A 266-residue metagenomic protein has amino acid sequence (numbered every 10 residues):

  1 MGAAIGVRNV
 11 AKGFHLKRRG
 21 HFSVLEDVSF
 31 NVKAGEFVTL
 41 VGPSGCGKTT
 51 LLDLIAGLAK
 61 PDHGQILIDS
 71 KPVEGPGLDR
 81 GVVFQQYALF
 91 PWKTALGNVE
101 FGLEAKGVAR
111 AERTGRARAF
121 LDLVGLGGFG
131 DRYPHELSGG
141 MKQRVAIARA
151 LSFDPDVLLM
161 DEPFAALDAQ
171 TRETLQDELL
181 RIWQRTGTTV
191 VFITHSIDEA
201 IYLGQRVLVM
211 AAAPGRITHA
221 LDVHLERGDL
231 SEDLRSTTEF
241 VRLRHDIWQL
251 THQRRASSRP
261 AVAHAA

Functional and structural regions predicted by a protein language model:
V41-P43: The feature captures the beta-strand-to-loop junction immediately N-terminal to the Walker
A56: Helix-to-loop junction immediately C-terminal to a conserved catalytic motif
G64-P76, R116: Conserved ABC transporter NBD signature motif
K93-F101: Short coil-to-helix segment of the ABC ATPase nucleotide-binding domain corresponding to the Q-loop/switch region
E100, E104, A109-F129, R181: Conserved ABC ATPase "signature" region
R132-H135, F153: Conserved signature/switch motifs of ABC ATPase nucleotide-binding domains
I147: Hydrophobic anchor residue at the start of the ABC signature
L158-D161: Catalytic Walker B motif of ABC-type/P-loop ATPase nucleotide-binding domains
